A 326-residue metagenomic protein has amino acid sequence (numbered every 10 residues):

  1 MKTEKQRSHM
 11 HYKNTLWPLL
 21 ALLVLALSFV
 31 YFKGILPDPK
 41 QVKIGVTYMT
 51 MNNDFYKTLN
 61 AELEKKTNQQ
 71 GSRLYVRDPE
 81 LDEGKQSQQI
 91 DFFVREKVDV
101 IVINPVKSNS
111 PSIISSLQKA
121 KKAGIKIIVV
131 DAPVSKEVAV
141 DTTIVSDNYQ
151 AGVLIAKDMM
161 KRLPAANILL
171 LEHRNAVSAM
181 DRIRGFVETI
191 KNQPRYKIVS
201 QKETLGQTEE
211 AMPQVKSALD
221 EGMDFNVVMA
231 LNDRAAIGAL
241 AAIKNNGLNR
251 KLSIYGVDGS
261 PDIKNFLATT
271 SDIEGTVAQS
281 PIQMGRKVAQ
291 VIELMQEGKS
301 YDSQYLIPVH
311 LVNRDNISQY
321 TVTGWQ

Functional and structural regions predicted by a protein language model:
K2, K13-P18, F29-Y31, S280-Q326: Hinge/cleft segment of the Venus flytrap/periplasmic-binding protein
G45, V98-K107, K126-V130, L169-L170 (+4 more regions): Periplasmic-binding protein-like
G45-E62, K66, Y75-Q88, F92 (+3 more regions): Extracytoplasmic "Venus flytrap"
F55-Q69, A151-I155, S178-Y196, E210 (+4 more regions): Short, solvent-exposed amphipathic alpha-helices that sit in or adjacent to ligand/effector-binding or catalytic
L63, V153-Y196, S200-Q201, I292 (+1 more regions): An alpha-beta-alpha
Q86, T143-A166, E210-M212, A236 (+2 more regions): Hydrophobic alpha-helical segments within soluble ligand-binding/sensing domains
V106-K119, F186, L205-K264: Hydrophobic alpha-helical
S110, I114-Q150, S260-T269: Flexible loop/hinge segments that line or gate small-molecule binding clefts
